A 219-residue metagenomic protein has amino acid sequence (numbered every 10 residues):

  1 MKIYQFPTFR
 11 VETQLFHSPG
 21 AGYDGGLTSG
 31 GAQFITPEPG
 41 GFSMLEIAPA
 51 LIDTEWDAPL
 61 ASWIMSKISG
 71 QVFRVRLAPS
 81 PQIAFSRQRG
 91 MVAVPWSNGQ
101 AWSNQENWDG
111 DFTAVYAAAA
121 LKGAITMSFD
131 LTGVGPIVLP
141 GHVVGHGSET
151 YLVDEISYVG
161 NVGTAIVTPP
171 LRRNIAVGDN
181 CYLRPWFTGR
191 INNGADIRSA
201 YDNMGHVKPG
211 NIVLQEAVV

Functional and structural regions predicted by a protein language model:
M1-V219: Extracellular/virion structural assembly segments
